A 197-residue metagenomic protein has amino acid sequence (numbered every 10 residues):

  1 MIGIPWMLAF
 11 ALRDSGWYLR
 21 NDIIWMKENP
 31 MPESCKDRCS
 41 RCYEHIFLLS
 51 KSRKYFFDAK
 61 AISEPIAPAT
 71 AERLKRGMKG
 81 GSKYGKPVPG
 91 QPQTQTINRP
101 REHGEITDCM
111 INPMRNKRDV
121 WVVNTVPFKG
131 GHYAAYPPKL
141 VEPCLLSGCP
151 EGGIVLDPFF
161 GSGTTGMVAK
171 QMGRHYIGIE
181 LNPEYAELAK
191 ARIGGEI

Functional and structural regions predicted by a protein language model:
M1-E196: Core catalytic lobe of class I
